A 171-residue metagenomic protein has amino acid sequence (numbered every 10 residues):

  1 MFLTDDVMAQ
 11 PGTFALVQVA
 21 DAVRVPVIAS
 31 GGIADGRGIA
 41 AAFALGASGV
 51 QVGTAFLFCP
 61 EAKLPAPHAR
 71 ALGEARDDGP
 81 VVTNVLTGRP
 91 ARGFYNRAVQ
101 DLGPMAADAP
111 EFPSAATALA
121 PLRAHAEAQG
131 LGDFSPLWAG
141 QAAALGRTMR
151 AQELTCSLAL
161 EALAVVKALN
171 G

Functional and structural regions predicted by a protein language model:
M1-I28, A34-G171: Conserved active-site-proximal phosphate/metal-binding subdomains
